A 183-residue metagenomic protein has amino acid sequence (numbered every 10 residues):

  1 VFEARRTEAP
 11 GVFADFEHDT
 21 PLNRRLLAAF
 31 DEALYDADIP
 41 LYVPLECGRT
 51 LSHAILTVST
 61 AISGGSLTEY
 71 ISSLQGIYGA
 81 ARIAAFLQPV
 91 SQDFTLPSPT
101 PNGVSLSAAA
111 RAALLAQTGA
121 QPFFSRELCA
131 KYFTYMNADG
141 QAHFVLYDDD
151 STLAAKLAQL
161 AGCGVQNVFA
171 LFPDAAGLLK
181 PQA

Functional and structural regions predicted by a protein language model:
V1-A4, C47, D148-A161: Short, acidic/polar
V1-S66: Chitinase-like catalytic core of GlcNAc-active glycosidases
T20-R25, G64-L67, D93-S98, A176-Q182: Extracytoplasmic/secreted cell-surface and envelope-processing proteins
D36-I39, R126-F133, A176-A183: Short acidic, glycine/proline-enriched helix-loop-strand junctions
A61-R82: Catalytic-core region of carbohydrate-active enzymes that cleave or remodel glycosidic bonds
R82, F86-K156: Glycan-binding loop/region signatures in secreted carbohydrate-active enzymes
K156-A183: Acidic/aromatic/glycine-rich contiguous surface patches that form carbohydrate-binding/processing clefts and analogous
